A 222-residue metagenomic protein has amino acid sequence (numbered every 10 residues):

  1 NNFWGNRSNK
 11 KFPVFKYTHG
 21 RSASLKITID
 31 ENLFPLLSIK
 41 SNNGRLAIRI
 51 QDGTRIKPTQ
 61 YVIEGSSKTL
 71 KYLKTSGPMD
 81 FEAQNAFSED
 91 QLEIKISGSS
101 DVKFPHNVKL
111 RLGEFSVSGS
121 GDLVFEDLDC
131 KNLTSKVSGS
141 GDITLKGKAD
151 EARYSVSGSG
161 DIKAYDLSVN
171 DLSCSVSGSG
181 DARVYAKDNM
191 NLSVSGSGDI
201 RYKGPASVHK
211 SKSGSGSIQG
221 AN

Functional and structural regions predicted by a protein language model:
N1-S97, K103-S116, L128-L133, K146 (+2 more regions): Acidic (Asp/Glu) and glycine-rich low-complexity loops/linkers that are typically intrinsically disordered
L123-N222: Short, surface-exposed interaction patches in beta-rich subdomains that mediate adhesion/assembly near membranes
